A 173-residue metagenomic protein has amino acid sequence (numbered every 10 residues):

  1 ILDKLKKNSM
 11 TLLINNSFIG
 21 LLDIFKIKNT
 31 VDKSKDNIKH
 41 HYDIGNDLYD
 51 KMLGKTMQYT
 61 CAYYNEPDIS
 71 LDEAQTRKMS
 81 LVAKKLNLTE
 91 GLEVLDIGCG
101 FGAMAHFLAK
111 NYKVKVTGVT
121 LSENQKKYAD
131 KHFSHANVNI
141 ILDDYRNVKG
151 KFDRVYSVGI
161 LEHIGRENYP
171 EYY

Functional and structural regions predicted by a protein language model:
I1-M52: N-terminal auxiliary segments of SAM/dcSAM-dependent transferases
E90-G98: Conserved class I S-adenosyl-L-methionine
F101-Y112: Conserved SAM-binding loop of SAM-dependent methyltransferases across substrates and taxa, primarily the Class I
K115-T120: Conserved SAM-binding motif I beta-strand of class I
A129-D130: Conserved SAM-binding loop
H135-Y145: Conserved SAM-binding strand-loop segment of SAM-dependent methyltransferases
R146-Y156: A short acidic, Gly/Pro-enriched loop at the edge of an enzyme's catalytic core that lines a small-molecule cofactor
I164-Y173: A short, conserved alpha-helix within the catalytic core of class I
